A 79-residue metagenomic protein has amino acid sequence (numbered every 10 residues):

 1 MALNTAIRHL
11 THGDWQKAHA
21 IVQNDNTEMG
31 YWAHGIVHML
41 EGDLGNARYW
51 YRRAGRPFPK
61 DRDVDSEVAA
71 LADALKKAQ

Functional and structural regions predicted by a protein language model:
L3, L10, W15, I21-Q23 (+1 more regions): Inward-facing hydrophobic residues that define packing positions of alpha-helical scaffold repeats
I7, L40-G42, K76: Short coil/turn linking the two alpha-helices of tandem helical-hairpin repeats
H19-N26, G55-R56, K76: A conserved position within tetratricopeptide repeats
N26-E28, L40-R62: TPR/TPR-like (Sel1-like) alpha-helical repeat modules
K60-Q79: Terminal, low-structured helical/coil segments at or just beyond the last alpha-helical repeat
